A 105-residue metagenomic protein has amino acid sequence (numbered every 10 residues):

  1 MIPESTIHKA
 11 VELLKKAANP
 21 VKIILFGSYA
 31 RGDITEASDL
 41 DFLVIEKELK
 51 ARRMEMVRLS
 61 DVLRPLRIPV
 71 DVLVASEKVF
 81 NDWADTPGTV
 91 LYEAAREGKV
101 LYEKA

Functional and structural regions predicted by a protein language model:
M1-K22, R31-E36, K47-A105: Catalytic core of pol beta-like nucleotidyltransferases
S28: Conserved H-loop
S38-L40: Short, conserved active-site loops that position catalytic residues or coordinate cofactors/metal ions across diverse
L43-I45: Short hydrophobic/aromatic beta-strand micro-patches that form the beta-sheet surface supporting nucleotide- or nucleic
